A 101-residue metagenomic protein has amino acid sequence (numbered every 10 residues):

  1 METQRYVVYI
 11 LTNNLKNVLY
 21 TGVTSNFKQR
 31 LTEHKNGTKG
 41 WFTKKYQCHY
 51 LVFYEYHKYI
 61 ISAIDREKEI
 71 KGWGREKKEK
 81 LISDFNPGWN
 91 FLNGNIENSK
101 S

Functional and structural regions predicted by a protein language model:
M1-Y54, I61-K68, L81, F85-S101: GIY-YIG nuclease catalytic motif and its immediate N-terminal context
G72-G74: A common structural junction motif
